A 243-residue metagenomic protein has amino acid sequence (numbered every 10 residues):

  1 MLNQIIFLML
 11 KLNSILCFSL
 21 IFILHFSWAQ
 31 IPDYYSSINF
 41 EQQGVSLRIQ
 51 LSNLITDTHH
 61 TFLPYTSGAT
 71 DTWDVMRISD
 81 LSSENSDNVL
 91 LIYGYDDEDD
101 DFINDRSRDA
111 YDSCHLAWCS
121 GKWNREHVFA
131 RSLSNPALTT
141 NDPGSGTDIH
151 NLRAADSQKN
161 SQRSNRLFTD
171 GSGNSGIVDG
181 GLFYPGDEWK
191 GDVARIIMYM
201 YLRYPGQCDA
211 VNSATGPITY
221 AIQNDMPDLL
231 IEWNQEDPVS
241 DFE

Functional and structural regions predicted by a protein language model:
M1-I31: Bacterial Sec-dependent N-terminal signal peptides
L8, S27-W28, D97, S161 (+2 more regions): Residue-level marker of positions within ordered structural domains that often coincide with functionally constrained
C17-L20, D100, P136-A137, P238: Residues in flexible loops and secondary-structure boundaries
I21-L24, T66, L116, M226: Intrinsically disordered, low-complexity regions enriched in Ser/Pro/Gly/Gln/His and often acidic
W28-T58: Boundary/junction segments of secreted and surface-exposed precursor proteins
S52-L167: Betabetaalpha-Me/HNH-type nuclease active-site subdomain
C114-E243: Domain-level detector of nuclease and nuclease-like folds in predominantly extracellular/periplasmic contexts
